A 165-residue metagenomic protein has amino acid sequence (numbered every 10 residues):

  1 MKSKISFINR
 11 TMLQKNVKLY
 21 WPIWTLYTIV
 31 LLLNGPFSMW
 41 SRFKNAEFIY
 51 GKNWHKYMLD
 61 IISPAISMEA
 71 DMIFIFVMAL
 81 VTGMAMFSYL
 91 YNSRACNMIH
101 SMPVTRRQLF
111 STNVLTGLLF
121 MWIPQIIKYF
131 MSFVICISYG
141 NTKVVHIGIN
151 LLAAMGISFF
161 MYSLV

Functional and structural regions predicted by a protein language model:
M1-Y27: Aromatic- and glycine-rich beta-strand/loop motifs that create alpha-glucan
K18-E47, A70-L80: Hydrophobic alpha-helical transmembrane segments of multi-pass membrane transport/permease proteins
P36-G51, Y129-I137: Membrane-helix interface motif
F43-Y50, E69, Y139-G148: Membrane-helix interface and helix-disruption motif detector
A46-P64: Perimembrane loop-to-helix junctions flanking transmembrane segments
D60-I61, T116-V165: Secretory targeting signals
I66-A95, R106, K128: Long, hydrophobic alpha-helical segments
Y89-L119: Helix-loop-helix units of permease transmembrane domains in multi-pass membrane transporters, especially ABC
